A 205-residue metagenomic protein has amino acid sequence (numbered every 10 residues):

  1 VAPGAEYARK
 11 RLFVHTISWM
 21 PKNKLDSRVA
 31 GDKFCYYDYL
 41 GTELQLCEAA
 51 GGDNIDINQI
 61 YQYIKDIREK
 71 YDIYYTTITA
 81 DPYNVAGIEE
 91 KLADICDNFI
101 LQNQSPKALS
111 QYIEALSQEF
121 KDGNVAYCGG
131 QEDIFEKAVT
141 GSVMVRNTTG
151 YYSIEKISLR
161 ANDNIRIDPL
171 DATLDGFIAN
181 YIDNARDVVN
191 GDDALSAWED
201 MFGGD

Functional and structural regions predicted by a protein language model:
V1-Q104, S110, E114, K137-D205: RNase H-like, metal-dependent nuclease domains and their acidic two-metal-ion catalytic environment used
Q118-V139: A polyampholytic, Gly/Pro-enriched intrinsically disordered region
